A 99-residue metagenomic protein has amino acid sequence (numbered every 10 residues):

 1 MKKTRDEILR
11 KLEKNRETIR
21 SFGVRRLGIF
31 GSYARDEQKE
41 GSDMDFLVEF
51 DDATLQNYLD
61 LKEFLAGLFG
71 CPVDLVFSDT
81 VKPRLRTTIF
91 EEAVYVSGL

Functional and structural regions predicted by a protein language model:
M1-R26, A34-E40, D51-L99: Catalytic core of pol beta-like nucleotidyltransferases
I29: Conserved histidines in hydrophobic membrane contexts and catalytic metal-binding motifs
D45-V48: Short beta-strand->loop micro-motif that forms the acidic, two-metal-ion catalytic signature in nucleotide-processing
